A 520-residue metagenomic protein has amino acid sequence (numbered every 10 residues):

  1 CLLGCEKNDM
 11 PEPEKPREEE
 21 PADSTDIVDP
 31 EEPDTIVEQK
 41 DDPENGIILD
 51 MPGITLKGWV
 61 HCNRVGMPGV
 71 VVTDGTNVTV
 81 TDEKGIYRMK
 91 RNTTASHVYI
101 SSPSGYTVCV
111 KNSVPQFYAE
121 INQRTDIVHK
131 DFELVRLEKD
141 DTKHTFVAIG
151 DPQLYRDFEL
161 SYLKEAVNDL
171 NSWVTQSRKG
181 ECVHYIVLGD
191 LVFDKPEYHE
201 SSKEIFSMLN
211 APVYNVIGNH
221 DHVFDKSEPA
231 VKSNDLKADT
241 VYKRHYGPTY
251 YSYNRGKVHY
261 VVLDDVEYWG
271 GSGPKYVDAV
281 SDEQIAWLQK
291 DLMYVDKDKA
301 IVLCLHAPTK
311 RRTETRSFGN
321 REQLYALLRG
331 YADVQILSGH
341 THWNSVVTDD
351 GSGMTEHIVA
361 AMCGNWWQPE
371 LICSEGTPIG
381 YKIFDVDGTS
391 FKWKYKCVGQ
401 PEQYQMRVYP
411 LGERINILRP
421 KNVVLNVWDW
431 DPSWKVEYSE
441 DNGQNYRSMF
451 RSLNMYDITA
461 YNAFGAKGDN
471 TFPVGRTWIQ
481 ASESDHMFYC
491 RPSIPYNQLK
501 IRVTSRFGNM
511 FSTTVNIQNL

Functional and structural regions predicted by a protein language model:
L2-P52: Bacterial Sec-dependent N-terminal signal peptides
G46-T55, C62-N63, T107-H199, P495: N-terminal active-site segment of His-dependent metallophosphoesterases
G53-K57, C62-T76: Short, ordered, surface-exposed loop/turn motifs in non-cytosolic proteins
P68, T73-K90: Short, acidic Ser/Thr/Gly-rich low-complexity loop/linker segments typical of extracellular and cell-surface proteins
V78, T93-K111: A short, solvent-exposed beta-strand micro-motif common in secreted/extracellular proteins
S104-C109, P196-V295, R316-Q335, V346-D387 (+1 more regions): Extended active-site neighborhood of metal-dependent phosphoesterases/phosphodiesterases
M354-N442, D485-T514: Binuclear metal-dependent phosphoesterase catalytic core
Y456-C490: Aromatic sugar-binding surface patches on proteins that engage polysaccharides or sugar-phosphate polymers
